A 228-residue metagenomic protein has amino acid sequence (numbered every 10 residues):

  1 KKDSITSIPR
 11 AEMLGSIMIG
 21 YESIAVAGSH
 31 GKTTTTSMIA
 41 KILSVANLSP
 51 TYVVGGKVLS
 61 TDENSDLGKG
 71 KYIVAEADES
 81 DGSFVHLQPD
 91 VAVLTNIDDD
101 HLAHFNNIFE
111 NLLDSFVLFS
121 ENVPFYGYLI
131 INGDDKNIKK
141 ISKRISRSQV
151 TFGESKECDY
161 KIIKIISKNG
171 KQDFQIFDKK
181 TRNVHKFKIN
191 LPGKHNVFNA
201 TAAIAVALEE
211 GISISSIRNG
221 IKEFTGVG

Functional and structural regions predicted by a protein language model:
K1-I8, A40, S215, E223-G228: Short intrinsically disordered, low-complexity coil segments enriched in acidic
K2-D3, P9-G133, N137-R147, K180-N183 (+2 more regions): Phosphate-binding loop of NTP-binding sites
D99, N106-D114, G127-Y128, K143-G228: Adenine nucleotide phosphate-binding catalytic loops in nucleotide-utilizing enzymes
